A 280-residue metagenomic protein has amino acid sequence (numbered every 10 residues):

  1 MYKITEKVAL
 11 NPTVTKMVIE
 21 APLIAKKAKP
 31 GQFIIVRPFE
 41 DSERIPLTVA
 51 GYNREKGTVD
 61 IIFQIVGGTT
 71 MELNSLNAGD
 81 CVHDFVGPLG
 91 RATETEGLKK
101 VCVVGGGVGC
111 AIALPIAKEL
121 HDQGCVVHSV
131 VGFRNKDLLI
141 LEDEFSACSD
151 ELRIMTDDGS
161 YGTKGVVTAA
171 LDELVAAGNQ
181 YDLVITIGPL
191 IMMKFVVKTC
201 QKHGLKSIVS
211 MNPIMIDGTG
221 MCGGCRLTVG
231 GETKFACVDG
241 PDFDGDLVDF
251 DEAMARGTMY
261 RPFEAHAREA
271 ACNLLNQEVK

Functional and structural regions predicted by a protein language model:
M1-D80: Ferredoxin-reductase
E6, G51, I154-T156, V209 (+1 more regions): Structural signal for conserved beta-strand scaffold positions within catalytic alpha/beta enzyme cores
V36, D84-F85, L227: A generic structural signal for residues embedded in beta-strands
S42-A50, L89-K99, C237: Short, Lys/Arg- and Gly-enriched loop/turn segments at beta-strand edges
G68-I216: FNR/FR-type flavoprotein reductase catalytic core
I112, L190, N212-D242, A270-L275: Local cysteine-cluster metal-coordination motifs and their immediate loop/turn environment, predominantly Fe-S cluster
F235-D239, F243-K280: Short Fe-S-cluster ligation motifs
